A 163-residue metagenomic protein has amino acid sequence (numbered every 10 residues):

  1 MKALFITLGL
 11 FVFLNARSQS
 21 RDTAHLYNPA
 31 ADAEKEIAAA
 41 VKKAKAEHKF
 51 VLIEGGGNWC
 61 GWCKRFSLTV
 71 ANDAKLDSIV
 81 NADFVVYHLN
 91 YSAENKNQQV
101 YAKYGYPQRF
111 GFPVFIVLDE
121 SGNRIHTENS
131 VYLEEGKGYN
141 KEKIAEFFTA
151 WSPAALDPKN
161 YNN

Functional and structural regions predicted by a protein language model:
M1-R21: Bacterial Sec-dependent N-terminal signal peptides
S18-A31: N-proximal helix/coil linker or "cap" segments that precede and/or mark the start of modular domains
A31, G55, D73-Q98: Thiol-based oxidoreductase modules, predominantly thioredoxin-like and allied folds used for disulfide exchange
D32-F50: A short beta-strand-turn-helix
E47-V51, A82-Y87, F112-P113, E120: Loop/turn elements at helix/coil->beta-strand transitions in domains of secreted/extracellular proteins
G55-V70: Conserved redox-active cysteine motifs that mediate thiol-disulfide chemistry, especially di-cysteine Cys-X(1-2)-Cys
S92-F112, S121: Structural alpha/beta surface segment adjacent to cysteine/selenocysteine redox centers across thiol/disulfide enzymes
R109-Y161: Non-catalytic, surface beta->alpha helical segment in thiol-disulfide oxidoreductase systems
